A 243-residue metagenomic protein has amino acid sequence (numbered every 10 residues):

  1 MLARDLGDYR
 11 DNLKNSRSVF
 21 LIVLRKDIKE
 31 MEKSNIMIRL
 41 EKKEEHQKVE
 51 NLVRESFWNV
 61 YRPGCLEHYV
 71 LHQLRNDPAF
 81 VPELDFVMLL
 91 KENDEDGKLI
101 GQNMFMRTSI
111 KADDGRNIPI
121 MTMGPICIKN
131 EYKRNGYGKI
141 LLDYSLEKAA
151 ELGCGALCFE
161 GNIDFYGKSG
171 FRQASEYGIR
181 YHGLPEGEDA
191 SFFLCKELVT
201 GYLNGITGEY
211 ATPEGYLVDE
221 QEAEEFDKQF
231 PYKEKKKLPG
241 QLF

Functional and structural regions predicted by a protein language model:
L6-S16, L21-L24: Short hydrophobic targeting helices and cationic amphipathic motifs that mediate membrane/organellar targeting
I36-V49: A short beta-loop-alpha structural element at the N-terminal edge of CoA-dependent acyl/N-acetyltransferase catalytic
E50-V53, F57-E95, I100-Q102, S109: Active-site rim helix/loop that mediates acceptor-substrate recognition in acyltransferases
K98, R116, K129-I140, L152 (+1 more regions): Conserved glycine-rich acetyl-CoA-binding loop
S109-M123, K133: A conserved beta-turn-beta hairpin within the catalytic core of GNAT-like acetyltransferases that forms part
M123, I128, R134-E147, F159: Conserved acetyl-CoA-binding loop-helix of GNAT-fold acetyltransferases
E151-C154, G161-E188: Conserved active-site alpha-helix within GNAT-family acetyltransferase domains
T200-F243: Acidic/histidine-enriched, glycine/proline-rich intrinsically disordered or flexible terminal extensions
